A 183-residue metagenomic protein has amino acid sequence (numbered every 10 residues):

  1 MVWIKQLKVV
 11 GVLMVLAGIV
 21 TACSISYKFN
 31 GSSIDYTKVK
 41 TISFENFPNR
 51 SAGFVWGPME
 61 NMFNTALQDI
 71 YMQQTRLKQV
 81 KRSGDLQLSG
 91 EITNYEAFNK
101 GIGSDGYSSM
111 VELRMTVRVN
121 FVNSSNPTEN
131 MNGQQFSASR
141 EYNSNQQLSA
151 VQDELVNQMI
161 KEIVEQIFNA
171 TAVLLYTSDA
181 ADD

Functional and structural regions predicted by a protein language model:
M1-T21: Sec-dependent bacterial lipoprotein signal peptides
I19-K38: Bacterial Sec signal peptide processing site at the extreme N-terminus
Y27, I42, L88, Q134 (+1 more regions): A broad, low-specificity signal marking well-ordered, structured residues that form hydrophobic/aromatic
N30, Q73-K78, R82-M131, Q135-A150: Surface-exposed short loop/turn segments
K38-T93, N126-T128, Q166-I167, T171: N-terminal segment of the mature soluble domain
F54-M62, S108, A150-E162: Soluble non-cytosolic domains of exported or imported proteins
V156-L174: C-terminal or internal capping secondary-structure element at the end of a domain, subdomain, or sheet
Y176-D183: Conserved small/polar residues in nucleotide/adenosyl-binding loops
